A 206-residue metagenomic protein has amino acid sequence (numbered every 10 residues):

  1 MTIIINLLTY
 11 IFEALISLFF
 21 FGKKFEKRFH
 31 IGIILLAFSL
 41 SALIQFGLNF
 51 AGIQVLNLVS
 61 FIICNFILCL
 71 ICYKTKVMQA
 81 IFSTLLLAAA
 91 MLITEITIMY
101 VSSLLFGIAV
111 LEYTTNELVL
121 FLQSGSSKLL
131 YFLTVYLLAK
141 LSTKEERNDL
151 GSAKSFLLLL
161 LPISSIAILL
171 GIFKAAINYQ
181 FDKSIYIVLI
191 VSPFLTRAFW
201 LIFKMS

Functional and structural regions predicted by a protein language model:
T2, L7, F12-I31, G47-L161 (+1 more regions): Juxtamembrane segments at transmembrane-helix boundaries in multi-pass signal-transduction membrane proteins
R28-F46, V59, S184-Y186: Loop-to-helix transition at the N-terminal end of transmembrane alpha-helices
I187-L195: N-terminal membrane insertion elements
A198-S206: Signal-transmission coiled-coils
